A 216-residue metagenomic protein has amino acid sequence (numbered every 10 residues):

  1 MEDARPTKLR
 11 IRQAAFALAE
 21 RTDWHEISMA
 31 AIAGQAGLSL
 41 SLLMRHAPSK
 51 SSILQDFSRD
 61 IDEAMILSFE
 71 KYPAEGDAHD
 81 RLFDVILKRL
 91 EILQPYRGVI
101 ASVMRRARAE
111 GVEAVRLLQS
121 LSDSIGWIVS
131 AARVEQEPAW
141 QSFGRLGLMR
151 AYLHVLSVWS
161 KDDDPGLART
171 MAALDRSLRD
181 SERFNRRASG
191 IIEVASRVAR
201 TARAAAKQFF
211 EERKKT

Functional and structural regions predicted by a protein language model:
M1-I11: Short, Lys/Arg-enriched anionic-surface-contact patches
R10, L18-D56: Helix-turn-helix
A14-L18, I92: Short amphipathic alpha-helical elements of helix-turn-helix/winged-helix folds
A31, D84, S102, F143-A151 (+2 more regions): Amphipathic alpha-helical interaction segments
R59-M65, P73, G111: Short, basic, alpha-helical segments at the C-terminal edge of helix-turn-helix-like DNA-binding modules
E70-R105, A109, Q119-S120: Hydrophobic alpha-helical connector segments
V112-V134, S142-H154, A172, R176-E182: Amphipathic alpha-helical packing segments from all-alpha helical-bundle domains
K161-T216: C-terminal peripheral helix-coil segments that are non-catalytic and often amphipathic
